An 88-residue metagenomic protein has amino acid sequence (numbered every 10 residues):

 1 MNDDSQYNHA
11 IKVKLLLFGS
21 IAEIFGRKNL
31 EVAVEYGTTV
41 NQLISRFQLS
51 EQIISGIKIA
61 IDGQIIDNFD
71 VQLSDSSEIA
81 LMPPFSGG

Functional and structural regions predicted by a protein language model:
M1-G87: Ubiquitin-like/PB1-type beta-grasp interaction modules and other compact soluble beta-rich domains
